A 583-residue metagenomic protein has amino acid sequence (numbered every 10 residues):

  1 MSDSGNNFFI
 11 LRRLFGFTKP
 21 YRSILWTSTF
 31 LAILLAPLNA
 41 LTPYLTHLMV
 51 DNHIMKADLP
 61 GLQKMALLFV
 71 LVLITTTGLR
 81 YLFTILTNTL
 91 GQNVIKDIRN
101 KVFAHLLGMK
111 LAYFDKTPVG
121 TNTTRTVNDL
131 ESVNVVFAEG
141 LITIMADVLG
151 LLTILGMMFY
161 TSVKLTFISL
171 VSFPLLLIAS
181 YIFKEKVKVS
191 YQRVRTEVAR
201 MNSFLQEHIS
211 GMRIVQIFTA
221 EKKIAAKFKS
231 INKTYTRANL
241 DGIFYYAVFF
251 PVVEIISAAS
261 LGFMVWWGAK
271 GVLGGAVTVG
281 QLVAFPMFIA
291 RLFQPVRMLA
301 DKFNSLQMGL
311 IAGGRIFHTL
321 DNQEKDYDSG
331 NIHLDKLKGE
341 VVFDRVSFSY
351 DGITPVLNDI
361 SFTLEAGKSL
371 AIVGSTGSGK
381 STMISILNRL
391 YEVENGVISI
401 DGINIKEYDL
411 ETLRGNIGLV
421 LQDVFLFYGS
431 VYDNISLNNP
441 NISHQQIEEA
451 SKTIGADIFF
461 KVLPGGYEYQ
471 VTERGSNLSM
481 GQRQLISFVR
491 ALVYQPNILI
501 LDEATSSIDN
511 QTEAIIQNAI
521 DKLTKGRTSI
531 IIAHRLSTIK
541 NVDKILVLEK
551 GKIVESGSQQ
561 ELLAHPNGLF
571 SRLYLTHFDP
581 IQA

Functional and structural regions predicted by a protein language model:
M1-N39, I54-A66, F83-T87, G91 (+9 more regions): Membrane-integrated ABC transporters
P20, I24-L35, L67-V72, T76 (+3 more regions): Transmembrane helices of ABC transporter permease
F69-R80, F173-L177, Y246-S260, W266 (+1 more regions): Hydrophobic alpha-helical segments in the permease module
V102, L106, V215, I316 (+1 more regions): Helix-loop junctions and hydrophobic alpha-helical segments within the transmembrane domains of large membrane
L106, F228, I316, F343-R345: Conserved catalytic Walker-motif region of ABC-type ATPase nucleotide-binding domains
T117-G120, R193-D241, I332: Loop segments that connect adjacent transmembrane helices in multi-pass transporters
A220, F244, L261-M264, R291-T319: Cytosolic ends of transmembrane helices, especially the final helix of ABC transmembrane type-1 domains
D328, L334-A583: ABC-type nucleotide-binding domain
